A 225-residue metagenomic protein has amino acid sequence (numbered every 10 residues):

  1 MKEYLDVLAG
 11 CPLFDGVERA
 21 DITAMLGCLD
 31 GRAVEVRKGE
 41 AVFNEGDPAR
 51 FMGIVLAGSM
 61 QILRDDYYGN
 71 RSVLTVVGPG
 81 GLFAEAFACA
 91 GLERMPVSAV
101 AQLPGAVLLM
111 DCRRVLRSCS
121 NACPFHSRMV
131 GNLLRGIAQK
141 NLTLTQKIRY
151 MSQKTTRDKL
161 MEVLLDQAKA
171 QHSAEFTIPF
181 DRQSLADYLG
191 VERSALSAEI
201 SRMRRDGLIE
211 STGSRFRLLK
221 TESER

Functional and structural regions predicted by a protein language model:
M1-K38, F87-A90: Cyclic nucleotide-binding regulatory module and flanking cytosolic helices
G39, R50-L63, G78-G80: Glycine- and acidic-residue-biased ligand/ion/polar-headgroup-sensing regions
A41-D47: Short phosphate-coordinating micro-motif centered on Lys-Gly-acidic
V73-G131: Cyclic-nucleotide recognition modules
P96-V97, R117-P124, T143-S152, A170-S173: Short helix-to-loop capping/linker segments positioned immediately adjacent to catalytic or ligand/cofactor-binding
T156-K159, V163-R225: Phosphate-/nucleic-acid-contacting segments
